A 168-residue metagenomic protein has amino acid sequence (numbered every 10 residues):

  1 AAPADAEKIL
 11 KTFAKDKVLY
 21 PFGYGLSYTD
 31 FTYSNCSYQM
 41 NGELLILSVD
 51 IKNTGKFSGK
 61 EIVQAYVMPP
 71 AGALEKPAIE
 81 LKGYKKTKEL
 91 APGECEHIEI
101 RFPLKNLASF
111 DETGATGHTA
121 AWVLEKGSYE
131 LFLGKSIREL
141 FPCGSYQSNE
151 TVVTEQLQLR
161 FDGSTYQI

Functional and structural regions predicted by a protein language model:
A1-K60, Y66, P92, A121-G134 (+1 more regions): Secreted, periplasmic, or luminal enzymes acting at the cell surface/secretory milieu
N53-G55, P69-A71, L104-N106, K135-I137: Beta-strand elements of well-folded, non-transmembrane domains
K56-A73, I79-L81: Short acidic, flexible loop segments centered on an aromatic residue
G59, H97, R138: Short, electropositive, low-hydrophobicity segments enriched in small/polar residues
Q64-A65, S109, S145: Sparse recognition of residues in long alpha-helices and their boundaries
A73-G117: Intrinsically disordered, low-complexity Pro/Gly/Ser/Thr-rich segments with frequent PxxP/GP/PP motifs and embedded
I137-S145: Beta-sandwich strand segments
